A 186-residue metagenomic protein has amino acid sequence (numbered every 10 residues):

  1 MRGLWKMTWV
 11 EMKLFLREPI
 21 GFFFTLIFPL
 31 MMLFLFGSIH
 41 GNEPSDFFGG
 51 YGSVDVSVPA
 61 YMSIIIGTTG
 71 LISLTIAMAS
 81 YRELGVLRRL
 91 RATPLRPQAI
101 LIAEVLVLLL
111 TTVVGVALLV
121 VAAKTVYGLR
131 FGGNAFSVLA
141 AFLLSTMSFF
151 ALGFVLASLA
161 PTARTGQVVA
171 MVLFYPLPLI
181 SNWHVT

Functional and structural regions predicted by a protein language model:
G3, M7-L84, Q98, A103-V116 (+3 more regions): Transmembrane helix-boundary elements of multi-pass transport/secretion proteins, especially ABC-type permease modules
E11, F34, V120-T125, A151-V155 (+3 more regions): Alpha-helical transmembrane segments of multipass membrane proteins
I39, M78, V86-L90, A122-V126 (+4 more regions): Hydrophobic alpha-helical interface/terminus motif in multipass membrane transporters
E43-P44, A92, G128-L129, G153 (+1 more regions): Short, surface-exposed, polar/charged, turn-prone segments marking secondary-structure boundaries
R89-Q98: Short helix-to-coil transition segments within interhelical loops that connect adjacent transmembrane helices
S137-A160, L177-S181: Hydrophobic alpha-helical transmembrane segments of polytopic membrane proteins
